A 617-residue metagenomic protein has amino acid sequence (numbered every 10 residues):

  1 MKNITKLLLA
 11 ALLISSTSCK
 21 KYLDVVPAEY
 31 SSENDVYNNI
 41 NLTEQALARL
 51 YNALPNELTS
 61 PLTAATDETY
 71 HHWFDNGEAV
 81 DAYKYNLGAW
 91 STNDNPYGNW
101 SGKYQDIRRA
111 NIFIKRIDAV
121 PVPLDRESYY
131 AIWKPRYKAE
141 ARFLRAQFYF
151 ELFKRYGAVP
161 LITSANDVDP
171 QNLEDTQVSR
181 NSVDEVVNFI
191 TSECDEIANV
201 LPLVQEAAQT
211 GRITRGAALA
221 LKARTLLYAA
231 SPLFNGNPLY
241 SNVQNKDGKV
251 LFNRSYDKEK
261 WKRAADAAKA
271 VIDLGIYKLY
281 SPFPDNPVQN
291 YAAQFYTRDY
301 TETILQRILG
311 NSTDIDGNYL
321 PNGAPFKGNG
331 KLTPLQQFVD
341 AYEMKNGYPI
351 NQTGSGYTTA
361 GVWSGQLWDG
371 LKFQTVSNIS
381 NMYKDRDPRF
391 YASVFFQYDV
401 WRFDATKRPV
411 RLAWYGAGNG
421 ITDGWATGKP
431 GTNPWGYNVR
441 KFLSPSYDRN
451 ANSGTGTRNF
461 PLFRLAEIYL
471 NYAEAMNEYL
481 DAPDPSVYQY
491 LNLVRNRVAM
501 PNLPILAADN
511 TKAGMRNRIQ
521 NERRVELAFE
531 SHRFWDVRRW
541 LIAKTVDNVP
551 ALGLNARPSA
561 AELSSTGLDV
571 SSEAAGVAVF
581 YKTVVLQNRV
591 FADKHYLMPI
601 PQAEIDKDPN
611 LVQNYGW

Functional and structural regions predicted by a protein language model:
M1-A28: Bacterial Sec-dependent N-terminal signal peptides
C19-A65, N381-K384, P601-W617: Membrane-proximal, proline-rich intrinsically disordered regions
N34, S60-E78, I162-D167, L201-A220 (+10 more regions): Short, surface-exposed recognition loops and adjoining beta-strand edges that mediate ligand/DNA contacts, enriched
N39-E57, E78-Y156, E174-T210, W368 (+8 more regions): Conserved, well-structured interaction surfaces
K103-D106, F189, D273, P282-I350 (+5 more regions): Long, intrinsically disordered, low-complexity segments
R145-A146, K222-A223, T457-P501: Extended amphipathic alpha-helical segments enriched in small hydrophobics
F153-R155, P160, T225-N237, E478-D481: Short coil/turn linking the two alpha-helices of tandem helical-hairpin repeats
